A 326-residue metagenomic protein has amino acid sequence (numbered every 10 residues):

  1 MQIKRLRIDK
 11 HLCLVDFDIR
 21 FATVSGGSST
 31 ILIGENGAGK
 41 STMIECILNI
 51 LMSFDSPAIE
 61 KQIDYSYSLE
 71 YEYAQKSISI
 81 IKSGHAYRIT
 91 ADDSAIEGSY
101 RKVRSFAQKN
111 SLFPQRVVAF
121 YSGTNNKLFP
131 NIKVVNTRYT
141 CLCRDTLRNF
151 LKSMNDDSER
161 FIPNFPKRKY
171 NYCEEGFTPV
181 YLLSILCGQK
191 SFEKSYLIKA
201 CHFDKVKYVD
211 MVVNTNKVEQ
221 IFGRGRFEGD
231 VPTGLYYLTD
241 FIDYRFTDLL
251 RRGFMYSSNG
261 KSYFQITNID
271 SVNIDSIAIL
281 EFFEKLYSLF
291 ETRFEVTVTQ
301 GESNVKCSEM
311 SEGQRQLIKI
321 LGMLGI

Functional and structural regions predicted by a protein language model:
M1-I3, G26-G27, G37-A38, I63-Y65 (+2 more regions): Short, well-ordered loop/turn elements at secondary-structure boundaries
Q2-E45, I326: Pre-Walker A-like glycine/lysine-rich segment at the N-terminus of P-loop NTPase domains
D9, R20-A22, E70-E72, I81-S83 (+3 more regions): A structural detector for beta-sheet-dominated domains
H11-L14, V24-G27, G37-A38, L51 (+3 more regions): Short, solvent-exposed loop/turn segments at secondary-structure junctions
D18-I19, E45-L48, K82-H85, P130-V134 (+1 more regions): Short coil/turn segments at secondary-structure boundaries
V24, V180-I326: Extended helical coiled-coil dimerization/tether regions that scaffold and oligomerize large DNA-maintenance assemblies
I44-K102: Conserved P-loop NTP-binding catalytic core
T90-G229: Electropositive, glycine-dotted interaction segments that contact anionic polymers or phosphate-rich ligands
